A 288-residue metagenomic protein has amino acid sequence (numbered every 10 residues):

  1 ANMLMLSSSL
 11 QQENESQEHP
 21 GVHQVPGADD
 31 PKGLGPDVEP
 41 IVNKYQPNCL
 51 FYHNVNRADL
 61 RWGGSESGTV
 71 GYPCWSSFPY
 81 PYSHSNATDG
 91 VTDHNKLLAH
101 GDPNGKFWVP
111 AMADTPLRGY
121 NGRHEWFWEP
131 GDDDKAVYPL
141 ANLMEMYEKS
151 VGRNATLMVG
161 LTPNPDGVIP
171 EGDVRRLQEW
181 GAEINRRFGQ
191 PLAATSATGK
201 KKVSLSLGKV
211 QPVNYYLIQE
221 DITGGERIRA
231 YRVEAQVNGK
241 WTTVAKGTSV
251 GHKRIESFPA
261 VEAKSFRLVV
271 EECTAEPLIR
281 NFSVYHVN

Functional and structural regions predicted by a protein language model:
A1-N238, T243-F258, V269-E272, E276-R280 (+1 more regions): Mature catalytic domains of secreted/periplasmic carbohydrate-active enzymes
S265-R267: Short, conserved beta-strand segments of beta-strand-rich sandwich/propeller modules, principally
